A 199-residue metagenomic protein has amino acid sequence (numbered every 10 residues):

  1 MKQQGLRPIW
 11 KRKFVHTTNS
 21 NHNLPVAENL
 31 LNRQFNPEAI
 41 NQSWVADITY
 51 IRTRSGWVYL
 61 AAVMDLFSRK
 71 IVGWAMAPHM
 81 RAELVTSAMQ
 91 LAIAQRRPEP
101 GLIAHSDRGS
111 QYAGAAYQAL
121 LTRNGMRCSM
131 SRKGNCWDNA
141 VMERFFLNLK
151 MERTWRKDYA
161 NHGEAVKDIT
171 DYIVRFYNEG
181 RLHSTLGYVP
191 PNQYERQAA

Functional and structural regions predicted by a protein language model:
M1-A199: Charged DNA-binding/catalytic regions of mobile-element recombinases
